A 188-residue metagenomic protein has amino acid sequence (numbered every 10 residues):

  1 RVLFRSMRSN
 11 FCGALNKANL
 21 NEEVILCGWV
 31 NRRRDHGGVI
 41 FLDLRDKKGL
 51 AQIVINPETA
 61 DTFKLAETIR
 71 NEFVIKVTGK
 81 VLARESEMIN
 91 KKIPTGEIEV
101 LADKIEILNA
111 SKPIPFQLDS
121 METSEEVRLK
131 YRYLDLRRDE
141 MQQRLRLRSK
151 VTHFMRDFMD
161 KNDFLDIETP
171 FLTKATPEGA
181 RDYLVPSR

Functional and structural regions predicted by a protein language model:
R1: Glycine-rich phosphate/oxyanion-binding loops and their immediately adjacent helices within cytosolic catalytic domains
F4-R188: Class II aminoacyl-tRNA synthetase catalytic cores and aaRS-like
